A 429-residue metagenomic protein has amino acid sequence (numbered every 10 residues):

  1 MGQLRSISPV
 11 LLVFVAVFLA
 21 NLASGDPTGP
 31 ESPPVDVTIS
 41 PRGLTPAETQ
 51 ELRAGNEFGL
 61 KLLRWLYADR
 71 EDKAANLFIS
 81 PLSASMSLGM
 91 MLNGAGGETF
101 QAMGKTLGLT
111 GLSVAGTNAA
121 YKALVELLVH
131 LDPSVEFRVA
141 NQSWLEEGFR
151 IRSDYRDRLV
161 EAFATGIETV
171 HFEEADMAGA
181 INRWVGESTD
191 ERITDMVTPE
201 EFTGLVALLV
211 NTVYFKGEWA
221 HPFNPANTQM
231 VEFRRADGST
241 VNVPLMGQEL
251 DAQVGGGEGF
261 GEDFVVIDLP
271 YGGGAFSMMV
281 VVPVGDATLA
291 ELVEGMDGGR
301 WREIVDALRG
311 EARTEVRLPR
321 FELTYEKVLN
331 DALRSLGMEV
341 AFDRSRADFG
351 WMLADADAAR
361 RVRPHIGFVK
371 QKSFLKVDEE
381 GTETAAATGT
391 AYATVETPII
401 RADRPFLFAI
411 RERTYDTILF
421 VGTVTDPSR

Functional and structural regions predicted by a protein language model:
M1-L4, P222-P225, V281-V282, E291-M296 (+3 more regions): Composition- and surface-driven signal marking solvent-exposed, interaction-prone regions in large proteins
G2-V13, V17-F172, R183, R413 (+2 more regions): Detector for small/aliphatic-rich hydrophobic stretches
A74, G111-D286, E291, A307-T394: Non-catalytic, conformational "gating/processing" segments within enzyme and secreted inhibitor domains
S83, G261-D263, I400-D403: Short, glycine/acidic-rich beta->alpha junctions
G104, V185, V293, G299-E303 (+1 more regions): Hydrophobic alpha-helix position signal
D297-R313, E396-A402: Short, cationic low-complexity segments
F368-R429: C-terminal soluble interaction/assembly domains
